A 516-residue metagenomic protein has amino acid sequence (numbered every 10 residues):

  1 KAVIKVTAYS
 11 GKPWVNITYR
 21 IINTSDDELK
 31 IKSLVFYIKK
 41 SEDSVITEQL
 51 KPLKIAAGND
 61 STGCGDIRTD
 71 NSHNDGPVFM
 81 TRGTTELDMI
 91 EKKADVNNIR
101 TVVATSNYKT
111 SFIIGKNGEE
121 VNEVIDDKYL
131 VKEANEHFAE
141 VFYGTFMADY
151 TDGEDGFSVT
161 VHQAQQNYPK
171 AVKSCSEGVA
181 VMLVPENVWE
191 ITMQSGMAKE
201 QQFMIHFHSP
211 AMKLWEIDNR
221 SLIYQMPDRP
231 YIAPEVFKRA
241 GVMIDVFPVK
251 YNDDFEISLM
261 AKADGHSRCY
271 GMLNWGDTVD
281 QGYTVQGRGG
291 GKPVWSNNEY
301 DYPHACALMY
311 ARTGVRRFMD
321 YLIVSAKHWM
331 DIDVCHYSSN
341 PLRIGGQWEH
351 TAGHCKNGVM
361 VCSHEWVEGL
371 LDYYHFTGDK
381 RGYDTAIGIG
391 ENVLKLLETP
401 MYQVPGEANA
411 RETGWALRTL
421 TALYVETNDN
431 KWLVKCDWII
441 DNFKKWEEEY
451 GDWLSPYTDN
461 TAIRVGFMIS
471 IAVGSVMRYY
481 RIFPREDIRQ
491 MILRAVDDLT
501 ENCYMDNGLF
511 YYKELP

Functional and structural regions predicted by a protein language model:
K1-P230, E235, N274-T278, N297 (+2 more regions): Beta-strand/loop-rich accessory regions of lumenal/periplasmic or secreted enzymes, predominantly carbohydrate-active
V15, D254-R316, D320-W329: Conserved, compact domain cores that house catalytic/ligand-binding motifs in diverse enzymes and effector modules
M212, V249-N252, Y310-I323, Y373-I387 (+2 more regions): Structural helix-adjacent loops and short alpha-helical linkers that scaffold large soluble proteins
K213, N219-G290, V334-L342: Low-complexity, Ser/Thr/Pro/Gly-enriched N-terminal "stalk/linker" regions
K213-K238, V246, K250, D254 (+3 more regions): Terminal, non-catalytic domain-edge segments
Y231, S258-W275, Y321-Y337, K380-M401 (+2 more regions): Long, well-ordered core segments of solenoidal/helical folds
P293-A311, V359-Y374, E407-Y424, T461-Y480 (+1 more regions): Well-ordered alpha-helical segments within folded domains of soluble proteins
